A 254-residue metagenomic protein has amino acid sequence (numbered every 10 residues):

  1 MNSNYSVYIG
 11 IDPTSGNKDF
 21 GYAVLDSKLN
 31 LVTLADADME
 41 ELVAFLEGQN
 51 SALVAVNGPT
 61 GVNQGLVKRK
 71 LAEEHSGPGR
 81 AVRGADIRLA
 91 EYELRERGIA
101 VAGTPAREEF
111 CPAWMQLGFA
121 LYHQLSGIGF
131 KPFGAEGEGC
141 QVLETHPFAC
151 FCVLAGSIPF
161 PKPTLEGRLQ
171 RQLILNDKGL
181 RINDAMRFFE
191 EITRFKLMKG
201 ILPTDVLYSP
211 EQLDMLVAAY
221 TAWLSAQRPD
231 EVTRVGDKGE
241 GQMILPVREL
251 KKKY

Functional and structural regions predicted by a protein language model:
N2-I9, P13-Y254: RNase H-like (RuvC/DEDD) metal-dependent nuclease/polynucleotide-processing core
